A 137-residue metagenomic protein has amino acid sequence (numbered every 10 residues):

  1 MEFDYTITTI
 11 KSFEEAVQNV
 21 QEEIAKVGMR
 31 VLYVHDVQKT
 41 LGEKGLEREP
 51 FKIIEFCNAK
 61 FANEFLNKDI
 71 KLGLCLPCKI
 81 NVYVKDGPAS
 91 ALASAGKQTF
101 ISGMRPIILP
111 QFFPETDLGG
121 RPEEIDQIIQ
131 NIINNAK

Functional and structural regions predicted by a protein language model:
M1-E2, A95-G96, N131-K137: Basic/polar N-terminal segments that are highly enriched at the extreme N-terminus, encompassing both cleavable
M1-V31, N134: Terminal, regulation- and interaction-focused segments at domain boundaries
D36-N81: Compact, glycine-rich, soluble single-domain proteins
V84: Donor/substrate-binding cores of folate-linked one-carbon enzymes
G87-G96: Short Gly/Ser/Thr- and charged-rich N-terminal loops/segments that act as flexible capping/hinge elements
K97-G103: Short coil-to-beta-strand
G103-L109: Short, solvent-exposed aromatic-acidic interface loops
L109-K137: Well-ordered alpha/beta subsegment
